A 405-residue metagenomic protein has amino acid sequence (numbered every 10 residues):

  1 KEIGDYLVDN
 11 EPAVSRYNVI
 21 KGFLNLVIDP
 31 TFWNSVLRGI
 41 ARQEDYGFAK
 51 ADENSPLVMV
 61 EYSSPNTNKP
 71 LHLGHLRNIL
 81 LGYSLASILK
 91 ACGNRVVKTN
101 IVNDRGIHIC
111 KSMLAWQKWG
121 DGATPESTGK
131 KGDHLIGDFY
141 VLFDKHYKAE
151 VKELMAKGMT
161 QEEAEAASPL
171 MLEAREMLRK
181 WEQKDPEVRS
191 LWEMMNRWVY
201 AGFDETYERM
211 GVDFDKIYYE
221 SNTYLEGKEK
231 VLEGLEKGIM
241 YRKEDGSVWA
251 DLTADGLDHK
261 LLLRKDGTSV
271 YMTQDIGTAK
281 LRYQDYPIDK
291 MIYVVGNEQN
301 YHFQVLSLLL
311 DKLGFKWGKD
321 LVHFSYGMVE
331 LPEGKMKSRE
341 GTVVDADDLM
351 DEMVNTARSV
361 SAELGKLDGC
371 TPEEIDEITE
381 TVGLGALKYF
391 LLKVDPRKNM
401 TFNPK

Functional and structural regions predicted by a protein language model:
K1-K405: NTP-dependent nucleotidyl-transfer catalytic core
